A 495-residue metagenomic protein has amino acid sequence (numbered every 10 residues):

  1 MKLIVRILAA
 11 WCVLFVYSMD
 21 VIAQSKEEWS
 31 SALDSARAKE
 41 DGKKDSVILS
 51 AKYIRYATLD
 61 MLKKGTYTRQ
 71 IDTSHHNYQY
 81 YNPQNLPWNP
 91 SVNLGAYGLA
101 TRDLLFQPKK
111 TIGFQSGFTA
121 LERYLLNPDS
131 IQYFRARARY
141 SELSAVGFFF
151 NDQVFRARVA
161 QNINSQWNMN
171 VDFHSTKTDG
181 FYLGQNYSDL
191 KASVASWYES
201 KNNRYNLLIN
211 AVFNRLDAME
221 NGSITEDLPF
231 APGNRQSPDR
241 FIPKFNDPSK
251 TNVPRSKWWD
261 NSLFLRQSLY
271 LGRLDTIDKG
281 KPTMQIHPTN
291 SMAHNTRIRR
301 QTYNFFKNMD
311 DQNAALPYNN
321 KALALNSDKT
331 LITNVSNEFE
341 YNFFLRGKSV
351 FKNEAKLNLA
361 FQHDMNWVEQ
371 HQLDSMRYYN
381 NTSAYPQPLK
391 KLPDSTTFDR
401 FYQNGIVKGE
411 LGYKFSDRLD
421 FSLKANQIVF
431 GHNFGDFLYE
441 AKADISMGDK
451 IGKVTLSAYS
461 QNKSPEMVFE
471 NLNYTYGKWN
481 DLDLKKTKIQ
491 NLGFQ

Functional and structural regions predicted by a protein language model:
M1-E28: Bacterial Sec-dependent N-terminal signal peptides
W29-R137: Acidic, small-polar-rich N-terminal luminal/periplasmic segments of exported/outer-membrane proteins
P87-P90, F114, D179-K191, A195-W259 (+1 more regions): Outer-membrane beta-barrel translocator/channel fold
Q115-S116, N127-Y133, R137-R158, G180-F181: Short strand-turn segments of transmembrane beta-barrel domains in outer membranes, especially the first one or two
A138-G147, M169-F181, R418-N433: Transmembrane beta-strand segments that form the barrel wall of outer-membrane beta-barrel proteins
F149-D152, Q166, N170, H174-D189 (+1 more regions): A conserved hydrophobic secondary-structure block that centers on an alpha-helix together with its immediately flanking
A160-N162: Long, charged, helix-prone linker segments
V253, K257-N308, A324-Q495: Exposed, low-structure sequence patches enriched in small/polar residues
